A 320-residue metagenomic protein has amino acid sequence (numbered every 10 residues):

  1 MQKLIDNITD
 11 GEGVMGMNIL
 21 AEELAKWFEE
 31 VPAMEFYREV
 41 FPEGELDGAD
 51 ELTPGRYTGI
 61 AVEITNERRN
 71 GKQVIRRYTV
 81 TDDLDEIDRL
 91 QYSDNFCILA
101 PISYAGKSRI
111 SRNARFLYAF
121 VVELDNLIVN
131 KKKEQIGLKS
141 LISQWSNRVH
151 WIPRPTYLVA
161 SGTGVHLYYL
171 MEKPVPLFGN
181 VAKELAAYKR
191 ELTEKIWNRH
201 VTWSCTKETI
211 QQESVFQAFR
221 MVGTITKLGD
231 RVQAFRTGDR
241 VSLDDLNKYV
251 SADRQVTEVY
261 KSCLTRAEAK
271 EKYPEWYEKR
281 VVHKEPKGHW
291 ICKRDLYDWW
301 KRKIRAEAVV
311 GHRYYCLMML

Functional and structural regions predicted by a protein language model:
M1-A119, L127-K139: DNA replication initiation on ssDNA origins
D82, R89-N95, G162, H166 (+2 more regions): Short, well-structured alpha-helical interface segments that form or flank functional binding sites
L84-R89, W197-V282: Catalytic "initiation/cleavage/transfer" segments centered on a nucleophilic residue and adjacent nucleic-acid-engaging
I102-R112, S143-G162, C205-I210: Catalytic micro-motifs at enzyme active sites that drive phosphoryl/nucleotidyl and oxygen chemistry
I110-A114, K133, V159, P176-E184 (+1 more regions): Conserved aromatic-histidine-acidic binding/catalytic patches
V122, H150-N180, E184, Q212-T224: Histidine-centered divalent-metal-coordination microenvironment in nucleic-acid enzymes
K131-W145, V149, M171-T202, G229-Y249: Helical (often loop-to-helix) elements that flank the catalytic cores of nucleotide-handling enzymes
E172-L177, D253-L320: Modules that initiate DNA replication and primer synthesis
